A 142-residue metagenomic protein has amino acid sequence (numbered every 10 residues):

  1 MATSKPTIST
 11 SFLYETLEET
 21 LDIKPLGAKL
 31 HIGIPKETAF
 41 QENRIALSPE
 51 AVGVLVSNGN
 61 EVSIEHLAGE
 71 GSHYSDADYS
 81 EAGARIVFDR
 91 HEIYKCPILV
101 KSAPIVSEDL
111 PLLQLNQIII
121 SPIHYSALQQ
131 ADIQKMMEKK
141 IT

Functional and structural regions predicted by a protein language model:
A2-Q134, E138: Structural/interface elements that position substrates and couple domains in central-metabolism enzymes
T142: Glycine-rich loop-to-alpha-helix module at the N-terminal edge of alpha/beta enzyme cores
